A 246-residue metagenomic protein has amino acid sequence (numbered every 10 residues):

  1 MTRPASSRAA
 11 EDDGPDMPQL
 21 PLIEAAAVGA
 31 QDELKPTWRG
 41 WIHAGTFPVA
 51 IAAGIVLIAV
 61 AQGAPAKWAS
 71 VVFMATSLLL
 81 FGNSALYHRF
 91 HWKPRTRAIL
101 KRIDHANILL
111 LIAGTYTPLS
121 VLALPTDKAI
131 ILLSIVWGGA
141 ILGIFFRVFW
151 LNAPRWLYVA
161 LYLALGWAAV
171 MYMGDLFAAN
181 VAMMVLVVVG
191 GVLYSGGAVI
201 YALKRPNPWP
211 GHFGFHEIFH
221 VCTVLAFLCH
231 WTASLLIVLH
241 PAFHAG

Functional and structural regions predicted by a protein language model:
T2-G246: Multi-pass alpha-helical transmembrane bundles in non-GPCR membrane proteins that perform intramembrane catalysis
